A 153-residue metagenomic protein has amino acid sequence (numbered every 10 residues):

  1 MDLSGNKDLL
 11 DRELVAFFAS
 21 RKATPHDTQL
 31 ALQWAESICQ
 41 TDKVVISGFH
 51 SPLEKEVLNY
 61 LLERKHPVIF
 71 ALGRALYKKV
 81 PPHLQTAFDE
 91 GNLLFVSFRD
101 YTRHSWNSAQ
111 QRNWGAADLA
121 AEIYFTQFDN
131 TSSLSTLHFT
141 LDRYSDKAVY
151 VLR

Functional and structural regions predicted by a protein language model:
M1-R153: Glycine-biased, small-residue-rich flexible motifs in mid-sequence functional cores and linkers
